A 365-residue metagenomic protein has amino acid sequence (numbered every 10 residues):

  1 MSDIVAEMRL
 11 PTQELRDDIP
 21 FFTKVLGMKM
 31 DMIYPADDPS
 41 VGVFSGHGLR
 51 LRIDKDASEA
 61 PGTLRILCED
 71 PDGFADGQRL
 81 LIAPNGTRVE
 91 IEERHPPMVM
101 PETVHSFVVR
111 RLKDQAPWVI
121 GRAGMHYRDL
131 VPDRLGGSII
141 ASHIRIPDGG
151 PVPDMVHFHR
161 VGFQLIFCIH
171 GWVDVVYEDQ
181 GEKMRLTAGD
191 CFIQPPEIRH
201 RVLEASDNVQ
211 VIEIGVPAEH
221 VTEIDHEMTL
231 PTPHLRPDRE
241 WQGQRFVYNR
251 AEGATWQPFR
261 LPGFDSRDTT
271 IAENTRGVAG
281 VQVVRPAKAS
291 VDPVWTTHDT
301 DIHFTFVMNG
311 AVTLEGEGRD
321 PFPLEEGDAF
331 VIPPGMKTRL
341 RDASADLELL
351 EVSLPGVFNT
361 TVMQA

Functional and structural regions predicted by a protein language model:
M1-I19, L64-I66, I91-V119, G124 (+1 more regions): N-terminal beta-strand motif that seeds the catalytic metal site of vicinal oxygen chelate
S2, R9-R50, P117-M125, V131-D148 (+6 more regions): Core segments of cupin and vicinal oxygen chelate
I4-E14, S40-L49, D54-T87, V161-G171 (+1 more regions): Vicinal oxygen chelate
G42, M155-C168, K183-M184, C191-F192 (+3 more regions): His/acidic/aromatic-lined binding-pocket segments of jelly-roll/cupin-type domains and related regulatory beta-sandwich
K113-A116, A123-D133, A141-R160, P196-E197 (+5 more regions): Conserved short histidine dyad/triad with adjacent acidic residue
L130, D179-I198, E317-M336: Short acidic-glycine-tyrosine-enriched beta hairpin
A141-H143, C191-I193, S206-E227, V281-Q282 (+2 more regions): A short hydrophobic beta-strand segment most commonly corresponding to one strand of the jelly-roll/cupin
I144-P147, F158-V175, I214-P217, V283-A287 (+2 more regions): Short, conserved beta-strand element in jelly-roll/cupin
